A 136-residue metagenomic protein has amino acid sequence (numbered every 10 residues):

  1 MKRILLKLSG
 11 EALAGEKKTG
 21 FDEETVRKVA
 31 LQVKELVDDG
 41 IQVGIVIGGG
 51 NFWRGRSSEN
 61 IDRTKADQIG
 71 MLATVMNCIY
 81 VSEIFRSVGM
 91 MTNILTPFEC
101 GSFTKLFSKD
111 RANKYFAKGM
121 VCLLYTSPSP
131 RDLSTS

Functional and structural regions predicted by a protein language model:
M1-Q42: N-terminal glycine-/serine-/threonine-rich phosphate-binding loop
L5-S9, I47-G48, L95, L124: Short beta-strand segments
A12-A14, N51-G55, G101-S102: Short, active-site-adjacent cap segments at secondary-structure transitions
E23, R27, F107-D110, R131: Charged helix-capping and loop-helix junction motifs
I41-G44, M120-V121: Loop/turn-to-beta-strand initiation segments
I47-R63: Short, charge-patterned binding micro-sites
N60-V121: Ligand-binding beta-strand-loop-alpha-helix segment within the catalytic cores of soluble metabolic enzymes
Y125-S136: Single conserved hydrophobic/aromatic residue that forms the stacking wall/gate of nucleotide- or nucleobase-binding
